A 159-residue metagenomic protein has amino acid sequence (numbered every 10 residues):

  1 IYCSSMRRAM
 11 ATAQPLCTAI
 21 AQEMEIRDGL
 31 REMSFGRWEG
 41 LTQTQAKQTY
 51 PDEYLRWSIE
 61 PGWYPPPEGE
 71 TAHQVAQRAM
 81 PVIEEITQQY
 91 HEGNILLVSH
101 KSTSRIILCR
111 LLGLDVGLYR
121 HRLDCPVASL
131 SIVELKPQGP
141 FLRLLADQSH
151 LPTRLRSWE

Functional and structural regions predicted by a protein language model:
I1-L55: Phosphate-coordination/substrate-recognition cap region in phosphate-metabolizing enzymes
C3-S4, Q77, V98-S99: Short beta-strand scaffold positions
R8, T103-S104: Alpha-helix capping/helix-boundary segments
Q22, M33-K47, Q88-N94, C109-E159: Acidic, low-complexity terminal tails and accessory targeting/binding regions of phosphate-metabolizing enzymes
E53-Q74: Short glycine/proline- and acidic residue-enriched helix-loop micro-motifs that form flexible lids or anion-recognition
A76, M80-Q88, L108: Generic structural signal for well-ordered alpha-helical scaffold segments
P81, L96-S102: His/acidic metal-ligating clusters that form di-metal
